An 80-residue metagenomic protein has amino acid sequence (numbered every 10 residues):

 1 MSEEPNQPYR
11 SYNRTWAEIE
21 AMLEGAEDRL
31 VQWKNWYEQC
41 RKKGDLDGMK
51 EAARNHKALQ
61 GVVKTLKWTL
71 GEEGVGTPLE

Functional and structural regions predicted by a protein language model:
M1-Y9, G71-E80: Short intrinsically disordered terminal tails
S2-D28: Short, charge/polar-rich alpha-helical segments
G25, Q32-L79: Short, charge-rich amphipathic interface segments used for partner binding and complex assembly
